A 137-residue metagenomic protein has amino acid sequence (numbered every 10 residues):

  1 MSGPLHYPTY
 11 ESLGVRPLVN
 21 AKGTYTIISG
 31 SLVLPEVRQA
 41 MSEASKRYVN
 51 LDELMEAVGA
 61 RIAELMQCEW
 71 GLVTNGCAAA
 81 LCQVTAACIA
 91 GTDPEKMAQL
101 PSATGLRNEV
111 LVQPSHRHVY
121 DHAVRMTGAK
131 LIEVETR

Functional and structural regions predicted by a protein language model:
M1-Y48: N-terminal "arm"/small-domain region of PLP-dependent enzymes with the aminotransferase-like
T9-S12, P17-N20, A63-M66, V73 (+2 more regions): Solvent-exposed alpha-helices and their adjacent loops that cap or buttress functional pockets in soluble metabolic
V19-N20, L51, G71-N75, V112 (+1 more regions): General beta-strand structural signal in soluble alpha/beta enzymes
S31-A79, A87-A90: Conserved N-terminal alpha-helix of the aminotransferase class I/II PLP-enzyme fold
A80-V84, H118-Y120: Short glycine/serine/threonine-rich phosphate/pyrophosphate-binding segments that cradle anionic phosphate groups
A90-R137: PLP-dependent aminotransferase-like
